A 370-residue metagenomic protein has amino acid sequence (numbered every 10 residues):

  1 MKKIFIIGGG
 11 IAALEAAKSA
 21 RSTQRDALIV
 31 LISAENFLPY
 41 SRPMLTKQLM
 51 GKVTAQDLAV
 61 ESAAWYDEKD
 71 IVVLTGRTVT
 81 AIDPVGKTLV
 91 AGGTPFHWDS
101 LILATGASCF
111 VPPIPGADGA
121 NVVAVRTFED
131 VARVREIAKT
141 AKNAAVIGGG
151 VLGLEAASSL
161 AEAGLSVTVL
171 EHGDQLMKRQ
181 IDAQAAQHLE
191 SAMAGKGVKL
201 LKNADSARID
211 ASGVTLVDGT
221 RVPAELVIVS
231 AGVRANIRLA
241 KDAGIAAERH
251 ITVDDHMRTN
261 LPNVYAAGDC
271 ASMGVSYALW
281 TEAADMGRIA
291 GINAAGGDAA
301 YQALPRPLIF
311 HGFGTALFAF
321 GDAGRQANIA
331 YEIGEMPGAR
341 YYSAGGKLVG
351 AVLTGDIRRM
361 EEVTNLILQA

Functional and structural regions predicted by a protein language model:
K2, S22, C270-E361: Mid-to-C-terminal Rossmann-like scaffold of FAD/NAD(P)H-dependent oxidoreductases
K2-I71, A157-Q180: Beta1-alpha1 glycine-rich phosphate/pyrophosphate-binding loop at the start of Rossmann-like nucleotide-binding domains
I6-I7, F96-S108, I147, V167 (+2 more regions): Short hydrophobic core segments
Y66-D83, A194-S206: A conserved beta-strand/loop element that lines the FAD pocket in flavoprotein oxidoreductases
I82-F96, I209-R221: Conserved beta-strand-loop-beta-strand element in the redox core of flavoprotein oxidoreductases
T105-A163: Glycine-rich dinucleotide-binding loop and its adjacent helix/turn
D118-A141, S212-T215, T220-I292: FAD-site-proximal beta/loop scaffold in flavoenzymes
N143, L152-A207, Y301-L317: Rossmann-like dinucleotide-binding cores of NAD(P)H-dependent redox enzymes
